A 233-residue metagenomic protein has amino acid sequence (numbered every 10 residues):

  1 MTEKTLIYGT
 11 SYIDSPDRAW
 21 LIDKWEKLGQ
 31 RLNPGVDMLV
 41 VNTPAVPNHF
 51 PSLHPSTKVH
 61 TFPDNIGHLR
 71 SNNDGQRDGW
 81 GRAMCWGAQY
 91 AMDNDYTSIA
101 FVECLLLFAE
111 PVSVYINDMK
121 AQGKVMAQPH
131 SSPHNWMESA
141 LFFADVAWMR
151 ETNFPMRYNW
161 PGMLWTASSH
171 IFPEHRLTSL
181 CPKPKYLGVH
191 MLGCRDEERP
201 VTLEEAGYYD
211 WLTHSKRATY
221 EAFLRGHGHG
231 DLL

Functional and structural regions predicted by a protein language model:
K4-T5, Q30-V40, T57: Short loop->beta transition adjacent to catalytic acidic/histidine clusters or analogous donor-positioning motifs
L6-R18: A conserved hydrophobic helix/loop-capping motif in glycosyltransferases and polysaccharide synthases
S15-L32: Short, well-formed alpha-helical segments that are part of the catalytic scaffolds of diverse glycosyltransferases
P16-A19, A45-P51, V114: Short, charged/polar "capping" segments at the starts of alpha-helices and the immediately preceding loops
V41-Y96: Active-site-proximal specificity loops/subdomain of glycosyltransferases
Y96-L107: Short beta-strand-to-loop acidic/aromatic patch adjacent to the donor-nucleotide binding site
E110-W136: Conserved donor-nucleotide/metal-binding helix-loop-beta segment in metal-dependent transferases, i.e., the alpha-helix
L141, A147-L233: Catalytic core and acceptor-binding pocket of nucleotide-sugar-dependent glycosyltransferases
